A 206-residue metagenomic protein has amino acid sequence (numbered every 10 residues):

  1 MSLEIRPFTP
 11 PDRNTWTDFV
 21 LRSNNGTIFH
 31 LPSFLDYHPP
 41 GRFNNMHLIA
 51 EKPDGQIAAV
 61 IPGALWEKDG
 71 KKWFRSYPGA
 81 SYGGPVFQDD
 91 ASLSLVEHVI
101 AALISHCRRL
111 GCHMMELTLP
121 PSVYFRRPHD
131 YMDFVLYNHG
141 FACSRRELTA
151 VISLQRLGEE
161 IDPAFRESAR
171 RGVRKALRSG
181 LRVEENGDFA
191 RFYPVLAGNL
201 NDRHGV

Functional and structural regions predicted by a protein language model:
M1-D36: Generic N-terminal amphipathic/basic segments
S2-R13, H129-G205: Acyltransferase donor/substrate-recognition loop-hinge adjacent to the catalytic core
D18, L35-R109: Conserved donor-binding loop and adjoining core beta-sheet/short helix segment in diverse acyl/aminoacyl transferases
N25-M46, H204-V206: Active-site rim helix/loop that mediates acceptor-substrate recognition in acyltransferases
W66, P121-Y124, L157: Short, solvent-exposed loop/turn segments at secondary-structure junctions
F87-D89, L119, I152-L154: Short beta-strand-to-loop capping motifs
L93-S94, V123-P128: Acidic-and-aromatic substrate-binding clefts and catalytic sites of carbohydrate-active enzymes
L110-P121: Conserved GNAT acetyl-CoA-binding A-motif
